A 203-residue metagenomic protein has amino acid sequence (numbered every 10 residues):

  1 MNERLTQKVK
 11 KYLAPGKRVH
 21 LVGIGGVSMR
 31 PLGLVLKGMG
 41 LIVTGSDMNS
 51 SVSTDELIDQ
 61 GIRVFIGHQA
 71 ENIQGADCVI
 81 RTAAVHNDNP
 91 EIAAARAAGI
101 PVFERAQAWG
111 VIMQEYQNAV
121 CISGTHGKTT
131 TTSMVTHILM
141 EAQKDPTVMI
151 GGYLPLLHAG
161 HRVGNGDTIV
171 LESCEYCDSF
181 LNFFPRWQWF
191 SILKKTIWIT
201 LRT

Functional and structural regions predicted by a protein language model:
M1-V52, I58-R63, G75, V79 (+2 more regions): ATP-dependent carboxylate-amine ligase
T6, K17-G25, S50, I66 (+5 more regions): Preference for short coil/turn "hinge" residues that link or interrupt alpha-helices
K10-Y12, L32-G38, I58, N72 (+1 more regions): Phosphate-binding loop of NTP-binding sites
M48, H68-Q69, A83: Residue immediately C-terminal to the conserved phosphorylatable aspartate in receiver
V64-H68, F103: Short acidic-hydrophobic, aromatic-tinged amphipathic segments that line or gate anion-handling sites
